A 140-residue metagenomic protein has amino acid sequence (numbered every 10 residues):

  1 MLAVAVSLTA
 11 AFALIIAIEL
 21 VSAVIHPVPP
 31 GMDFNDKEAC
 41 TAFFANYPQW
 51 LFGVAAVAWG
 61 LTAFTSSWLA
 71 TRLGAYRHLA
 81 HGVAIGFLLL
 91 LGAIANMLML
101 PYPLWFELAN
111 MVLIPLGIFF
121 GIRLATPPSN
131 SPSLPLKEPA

Functional and structural regions predicted by a protein language model:
M1-A140: Juxtamembrane/disordered regions of integral membrane proteins
